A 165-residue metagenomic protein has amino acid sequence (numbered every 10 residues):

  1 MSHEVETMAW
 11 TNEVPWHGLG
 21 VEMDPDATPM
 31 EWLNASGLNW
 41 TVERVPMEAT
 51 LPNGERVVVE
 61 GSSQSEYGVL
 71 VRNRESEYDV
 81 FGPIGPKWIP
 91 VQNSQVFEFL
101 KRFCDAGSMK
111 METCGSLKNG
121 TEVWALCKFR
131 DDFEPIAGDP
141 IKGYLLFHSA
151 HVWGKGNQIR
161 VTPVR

Functional and structural regions predicted by a protein language model:
M1-F99, S108: Feature for intrinsically disordered/low-complexity regulatory segments and propeptides
S94-R165: Intrinsic disorder/low-complexity polar-acidic segments
